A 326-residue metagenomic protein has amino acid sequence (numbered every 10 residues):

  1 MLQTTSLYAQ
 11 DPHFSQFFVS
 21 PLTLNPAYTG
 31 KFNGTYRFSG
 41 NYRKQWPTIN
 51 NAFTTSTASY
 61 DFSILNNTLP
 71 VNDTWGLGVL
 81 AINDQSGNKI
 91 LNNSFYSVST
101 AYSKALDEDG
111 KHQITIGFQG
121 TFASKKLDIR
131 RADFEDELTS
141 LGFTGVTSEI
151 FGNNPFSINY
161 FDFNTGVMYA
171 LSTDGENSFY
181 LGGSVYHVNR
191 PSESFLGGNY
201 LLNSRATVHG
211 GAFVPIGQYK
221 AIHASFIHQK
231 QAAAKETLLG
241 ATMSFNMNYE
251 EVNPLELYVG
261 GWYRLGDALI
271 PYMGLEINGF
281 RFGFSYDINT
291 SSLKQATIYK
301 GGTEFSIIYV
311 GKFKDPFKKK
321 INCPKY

Functional and structural regions predicted by a protein language model:
M1-Q3: Bacterial N-terminal signal peptides
T5-A9: Sec/Tat signal peptide C-region and signal peptidase I cleavage site
Q10-Y326: Subset of outer-membrane beta-barrel
